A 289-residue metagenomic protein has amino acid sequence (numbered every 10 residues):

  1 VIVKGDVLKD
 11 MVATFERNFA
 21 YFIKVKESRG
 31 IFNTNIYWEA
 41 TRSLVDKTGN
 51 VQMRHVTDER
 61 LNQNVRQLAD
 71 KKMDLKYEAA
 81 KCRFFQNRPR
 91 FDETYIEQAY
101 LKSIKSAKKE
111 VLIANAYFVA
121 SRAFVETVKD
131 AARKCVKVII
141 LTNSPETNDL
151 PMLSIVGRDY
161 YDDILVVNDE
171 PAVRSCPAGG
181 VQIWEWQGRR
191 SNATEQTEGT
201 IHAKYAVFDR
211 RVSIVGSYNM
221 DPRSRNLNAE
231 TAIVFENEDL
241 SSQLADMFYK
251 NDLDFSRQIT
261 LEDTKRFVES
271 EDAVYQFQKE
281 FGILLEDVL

Functional and structural regions predicted by a protein language model:
V1-L289: Charged, low-complexity intrinsically disordered terminal segments
